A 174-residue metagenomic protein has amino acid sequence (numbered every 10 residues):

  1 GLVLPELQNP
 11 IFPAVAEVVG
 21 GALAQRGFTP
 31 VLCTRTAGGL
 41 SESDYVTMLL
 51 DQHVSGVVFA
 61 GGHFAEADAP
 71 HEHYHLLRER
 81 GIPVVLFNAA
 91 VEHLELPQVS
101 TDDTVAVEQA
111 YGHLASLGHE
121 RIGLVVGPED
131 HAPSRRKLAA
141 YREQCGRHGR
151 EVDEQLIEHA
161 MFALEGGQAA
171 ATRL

Functional and structural regions predicted by a protein language model:
G1-G56, H63, A139-G146: Amphipathic helical "hinge" segments at domain boundaries
F12, G38-G39, E66-A67, D103-T104 (+1 more regions): A conditional alpha-helix N-cap/helix-loop micro-motif detector
P13, E42-S43, D68-P70, L96: Short, conserved acidic/polar surface loops in the N-terminal third of protein domains
V18-T29, L50-H53, H71-L174: Bacterial carbohydrate/catabolite-sensing allosteric modules
R35-A37, G62, A89-A90, G127: Short, ordered loop/turn segments at secondary-structure junctions
A60-H73: Short, flexible, glycine-rich and Lys/Arg-enriched loop motifs at helix boundaries that contact anionic partners
